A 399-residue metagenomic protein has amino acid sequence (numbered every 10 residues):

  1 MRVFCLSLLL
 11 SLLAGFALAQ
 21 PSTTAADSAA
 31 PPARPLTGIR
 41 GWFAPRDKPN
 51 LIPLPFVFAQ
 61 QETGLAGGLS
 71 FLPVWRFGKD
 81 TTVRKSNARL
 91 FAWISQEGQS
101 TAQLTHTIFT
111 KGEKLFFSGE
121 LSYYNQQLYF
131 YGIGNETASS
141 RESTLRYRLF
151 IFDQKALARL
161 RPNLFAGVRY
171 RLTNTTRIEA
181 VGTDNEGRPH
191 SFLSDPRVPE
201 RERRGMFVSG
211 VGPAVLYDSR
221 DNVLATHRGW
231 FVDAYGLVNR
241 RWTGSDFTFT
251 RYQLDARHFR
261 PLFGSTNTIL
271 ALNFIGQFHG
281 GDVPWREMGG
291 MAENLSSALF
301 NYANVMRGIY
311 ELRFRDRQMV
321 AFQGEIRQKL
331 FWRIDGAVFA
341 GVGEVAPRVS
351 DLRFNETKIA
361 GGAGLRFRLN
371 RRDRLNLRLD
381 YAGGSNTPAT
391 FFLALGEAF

Functional and structural regions predicted by a protein language model:
M1-T37: Cleavable N-terminal export/targeting peptides
G38-A44, P73-K79, T105-G112, K155-P162 (+8 more regions): Outer-membrane beta-barrel proteins
F43-P53, F58-F207, F300, R313 (+3 more regions): Gram-negative/organellar outer-membrane beta-barrel architecture
P53-P55, A88-A92, F117-L121, A166-V168 (+8 more regions): Membrane-embedded beta-strand positions of outer-membrane beta-barrel proteins
G64-G68, N87, Q99-Q103, L149-D153 (+8 more regions): Transmembrane beta-barrel architecture of outer membranes
V74-G78, W93-E97, Y124-L128, T175-R177 (+6 more regions): Sequence/structural signature of outer-membrane beta-barrel proteins
V181-S209, S265-N267, A298-M306, E311-F314 (+3 more regions): Outer-membrane beta-barrel transmembrane domain signature
V211-L216, N222-F331: C-terminal outer-membrane beta-barrel translocator/porin domains of Gram-negative envelope proteins and their
